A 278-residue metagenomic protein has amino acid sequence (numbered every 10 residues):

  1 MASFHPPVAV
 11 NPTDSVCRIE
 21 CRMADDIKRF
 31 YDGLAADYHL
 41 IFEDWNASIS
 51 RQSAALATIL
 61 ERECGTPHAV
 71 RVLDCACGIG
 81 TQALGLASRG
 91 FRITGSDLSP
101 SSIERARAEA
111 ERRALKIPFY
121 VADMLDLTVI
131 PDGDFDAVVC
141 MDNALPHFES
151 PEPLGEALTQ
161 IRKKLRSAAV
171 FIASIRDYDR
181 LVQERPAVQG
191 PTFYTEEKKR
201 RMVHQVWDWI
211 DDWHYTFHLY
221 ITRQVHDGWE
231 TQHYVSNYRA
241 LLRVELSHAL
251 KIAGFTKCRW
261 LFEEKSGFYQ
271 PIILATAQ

Functional and structural regions predicted by a protein language model:
C17-H68: Conserved class I S-adenosyl-L-methionine
H68-G78: Conserved class I S-adenosyl-L-methionine
I79-F91: Conserved SAM-binding loop of SAM-dependent methyltransferases across substrates and taxa, primarily the Class I
S99-S101: Conserved SAM/SAH-binding beta-strand->alpha-helix loop
R112-D126: Conserved SAM-binding strand-loop segment of SAM-dependent methyltransferases
V129-A137: A short acidic, Gly/Pro-enriched loop at the edge of an enzyme's catalytic core that lines a small-molecule cofactor
G155-S167: A short glycine-rich, Lys/Arg-flanked "PGG" loop and its adjoining helix->strand segment in the class I
I172-R243: SAM-dependent methyltransferase
